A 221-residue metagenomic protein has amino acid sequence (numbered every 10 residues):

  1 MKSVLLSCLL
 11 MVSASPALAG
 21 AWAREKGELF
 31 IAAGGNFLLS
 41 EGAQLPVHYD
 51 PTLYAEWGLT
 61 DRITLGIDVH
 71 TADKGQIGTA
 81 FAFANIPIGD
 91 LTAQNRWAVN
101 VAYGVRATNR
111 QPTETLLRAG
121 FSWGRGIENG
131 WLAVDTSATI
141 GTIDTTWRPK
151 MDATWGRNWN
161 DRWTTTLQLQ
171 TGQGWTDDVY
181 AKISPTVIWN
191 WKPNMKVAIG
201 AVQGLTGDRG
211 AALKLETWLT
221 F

Functional and structural regions predicted by a protein language model:
M1-K26: Cleavable N-terminal export/targeting peptides
L18-K150, T154-F221: Transmembrane beta-barrel domains of Gram-negative outer membranes and organellar outer membranes
